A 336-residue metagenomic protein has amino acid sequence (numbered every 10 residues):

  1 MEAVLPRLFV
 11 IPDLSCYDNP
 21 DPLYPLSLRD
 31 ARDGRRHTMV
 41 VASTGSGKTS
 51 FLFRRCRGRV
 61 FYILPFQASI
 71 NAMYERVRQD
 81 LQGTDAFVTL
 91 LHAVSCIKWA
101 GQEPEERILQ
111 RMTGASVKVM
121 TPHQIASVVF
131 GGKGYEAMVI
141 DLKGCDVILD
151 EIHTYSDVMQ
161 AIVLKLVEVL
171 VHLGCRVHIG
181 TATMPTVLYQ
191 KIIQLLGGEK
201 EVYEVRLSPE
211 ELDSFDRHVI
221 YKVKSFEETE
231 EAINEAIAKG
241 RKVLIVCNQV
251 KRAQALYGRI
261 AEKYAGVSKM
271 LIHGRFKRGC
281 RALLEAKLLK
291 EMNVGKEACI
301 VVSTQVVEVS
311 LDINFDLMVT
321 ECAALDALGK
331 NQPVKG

Functional and structural regions predicted by a protein language model:
M1-G336: N-terminal helicase ATP-binding lobe
